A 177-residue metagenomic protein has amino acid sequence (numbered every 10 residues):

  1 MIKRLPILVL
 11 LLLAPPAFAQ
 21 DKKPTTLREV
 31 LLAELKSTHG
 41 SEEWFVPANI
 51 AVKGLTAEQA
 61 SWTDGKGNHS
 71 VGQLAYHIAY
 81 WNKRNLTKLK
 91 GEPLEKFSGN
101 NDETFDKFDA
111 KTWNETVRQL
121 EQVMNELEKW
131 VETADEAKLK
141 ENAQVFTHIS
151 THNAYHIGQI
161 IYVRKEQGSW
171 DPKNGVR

Functional and structural regions predicted by a protein language model:
M1-K23: Bacterial Sec-dependent N-terminal signal peptides
D21-G40: Short N-terminal segments immediately surrounding and downstream of signal-peptide cleavage
L27-A33, S98-D106: Acidic/histidine-rich, surface-exposed loop or edge segments in extracytoplasmic proteins
K36-F45, N49-V52, Q59-D102, A137-R177: Short, contiguous alpha-helical
N49, K53-A57, N125-E132: Amphipathic, well-packed alpha-helical segments that form the structural scaffold of globular domains
T104-A137, Q144-T147: Acidic/histidine-rich alpha-helical segments that form the ligand environment of transition-metal centers
